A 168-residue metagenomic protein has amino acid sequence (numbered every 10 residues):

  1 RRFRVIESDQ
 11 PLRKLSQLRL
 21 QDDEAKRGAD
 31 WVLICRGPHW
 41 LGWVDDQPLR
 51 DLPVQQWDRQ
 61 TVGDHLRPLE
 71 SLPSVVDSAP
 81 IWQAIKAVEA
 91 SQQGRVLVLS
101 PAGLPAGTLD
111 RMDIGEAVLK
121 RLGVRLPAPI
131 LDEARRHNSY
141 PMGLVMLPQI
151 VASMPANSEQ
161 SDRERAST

Functional and structural regions predicted by a protein language model:
R1-Q17, D58-P73, I130-E133: Bateman (tandem CBS) regulatory domains
V5-A29, I34-R36, P53, P73-P101 (+3 more regions): The conserved cystathionine-beta-synthase
P11, L33-C35, V44-R50, W57 (+1 more regions): Intracellular, membrane-proximal regulatory regions of polytopic membrane proteins
S16, D30-W31, W40, D45 (+1 more regions): C-terminal structural cap/anchor segments
L41-L49, A106-G115: Short hydrophobic beta-strand motif reused across regulatory alpha/beta modules
D46-D51, G63, R125, A166-T168: Soluble N-terminal domains of membrane-associated systems
L126-P148: Solvent-exposed, non-transmembrane regulatory segments of membrane-associated proteins
V151, S161, R165-T168: Short, low-complexity N-terminal regulatory "tails/caps" that precede and couple sensory modules
